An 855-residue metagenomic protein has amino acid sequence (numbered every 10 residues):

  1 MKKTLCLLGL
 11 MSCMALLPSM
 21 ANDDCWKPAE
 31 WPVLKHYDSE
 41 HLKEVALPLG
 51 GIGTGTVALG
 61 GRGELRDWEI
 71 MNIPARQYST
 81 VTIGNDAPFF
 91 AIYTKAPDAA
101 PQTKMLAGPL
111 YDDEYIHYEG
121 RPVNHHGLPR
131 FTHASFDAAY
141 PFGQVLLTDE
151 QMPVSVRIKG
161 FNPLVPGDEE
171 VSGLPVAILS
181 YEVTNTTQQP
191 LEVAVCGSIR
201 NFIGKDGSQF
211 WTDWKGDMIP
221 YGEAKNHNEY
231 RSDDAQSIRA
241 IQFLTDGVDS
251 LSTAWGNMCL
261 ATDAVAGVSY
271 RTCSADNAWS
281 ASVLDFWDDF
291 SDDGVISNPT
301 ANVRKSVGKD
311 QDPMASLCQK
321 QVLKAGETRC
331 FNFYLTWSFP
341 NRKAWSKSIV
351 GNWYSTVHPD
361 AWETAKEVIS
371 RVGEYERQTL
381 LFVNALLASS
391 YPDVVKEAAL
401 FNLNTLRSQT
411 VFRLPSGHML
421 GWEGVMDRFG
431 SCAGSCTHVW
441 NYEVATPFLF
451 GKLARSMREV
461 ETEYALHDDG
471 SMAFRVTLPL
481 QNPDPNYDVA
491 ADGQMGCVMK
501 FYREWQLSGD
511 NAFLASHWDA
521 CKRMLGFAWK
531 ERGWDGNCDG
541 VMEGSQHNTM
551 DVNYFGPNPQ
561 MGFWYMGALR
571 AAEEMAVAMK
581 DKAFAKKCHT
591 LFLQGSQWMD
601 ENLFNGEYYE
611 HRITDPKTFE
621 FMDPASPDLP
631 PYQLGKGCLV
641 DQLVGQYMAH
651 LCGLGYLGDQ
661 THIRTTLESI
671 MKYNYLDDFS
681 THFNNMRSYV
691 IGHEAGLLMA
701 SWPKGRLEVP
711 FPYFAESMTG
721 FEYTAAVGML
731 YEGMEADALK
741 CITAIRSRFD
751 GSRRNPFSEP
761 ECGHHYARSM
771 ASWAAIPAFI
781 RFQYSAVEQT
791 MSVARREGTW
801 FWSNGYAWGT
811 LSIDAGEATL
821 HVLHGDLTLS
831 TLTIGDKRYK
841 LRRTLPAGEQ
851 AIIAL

Functional and structural regions predicted by a protein language model:
M1-D23: Bacterial Sec-dependent N-terminal signal peptides
N22-L110, V248, S389-S390, A398-N402 (+2 more regions): Beta-strand-rich N-terminal accessory domains
N22-W31, H36-H41, V45, Q144 (+8 more regions): Acidic/polar, glycine-enriched structural segments that form the non-catalytic walls/loops of the carbohydrate-binding
L47-P48, V57-G61, D67-M71, V81 (+12 more regions): Short, solvent-exposed loop/turn and secondary-structure capping segments
E64-R66, N72-Y78, I83-F89, A96-K159 (+6 more regions): Non-catalytic C-terminal accessory modules of carbohydrate-active enzymes
A91-P97, P101, M105, Y111-I116 (+14 more regions): Aromatic-rich carbohydrate-recognition surfaces in CAZymes
E170-S172, S180, G267, L284 (+7 more regions): The feature captures the catalytic groove of carbohydrate-active enzymes
D427-S471, A515, D519, V552 (+6 more regions): Active-site core of glycosidic bond-cleaving carbohydrate-active enzymes
